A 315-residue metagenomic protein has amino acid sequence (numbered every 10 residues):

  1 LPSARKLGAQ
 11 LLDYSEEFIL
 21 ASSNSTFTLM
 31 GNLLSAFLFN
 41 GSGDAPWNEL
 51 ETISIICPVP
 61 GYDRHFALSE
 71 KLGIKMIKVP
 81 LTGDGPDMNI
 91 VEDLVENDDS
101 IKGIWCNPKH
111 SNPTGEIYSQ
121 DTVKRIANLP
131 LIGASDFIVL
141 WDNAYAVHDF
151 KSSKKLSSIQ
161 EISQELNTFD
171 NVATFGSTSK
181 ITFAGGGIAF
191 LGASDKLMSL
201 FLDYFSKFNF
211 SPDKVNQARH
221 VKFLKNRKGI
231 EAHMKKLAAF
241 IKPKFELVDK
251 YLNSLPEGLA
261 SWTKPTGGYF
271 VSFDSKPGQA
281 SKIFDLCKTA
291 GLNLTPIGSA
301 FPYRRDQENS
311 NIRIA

Functional and structural regions predicted by a protein language model:
L1-A134, A146-L166: Conserved core of the PLP fold type I
Y14, S163-K242: Conserved core segment of the aminotransferase class I/II
K75, I138, N293: Residue-level detector of anion-binding/catalytic polar loops
D142-N143: Walker B catalytic acidic pair
M198, L202, S272-R313: Conserved C-terminal alpha-helix-loop-beta "cap" of PLP-dependent enzymes that closes/shapes the active-site mouth
K235-D249, L259-D274, I283, K288: Conserved glycine-rich beta-strand-loop-beta hairpin in the small C-terminal domain of fold type I
